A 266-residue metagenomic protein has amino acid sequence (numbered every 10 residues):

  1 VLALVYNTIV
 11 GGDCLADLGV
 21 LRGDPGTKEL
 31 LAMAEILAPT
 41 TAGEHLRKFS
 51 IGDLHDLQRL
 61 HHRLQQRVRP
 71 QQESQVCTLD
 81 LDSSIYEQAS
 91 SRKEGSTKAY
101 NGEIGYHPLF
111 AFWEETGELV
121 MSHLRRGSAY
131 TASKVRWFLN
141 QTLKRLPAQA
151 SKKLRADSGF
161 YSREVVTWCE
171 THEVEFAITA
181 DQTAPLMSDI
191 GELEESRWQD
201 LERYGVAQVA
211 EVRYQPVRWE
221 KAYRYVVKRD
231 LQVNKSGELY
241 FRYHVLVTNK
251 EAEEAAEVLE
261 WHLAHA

Functional and structural regions predicted by a protein language model:
V1-L2, S133: Basic, short loop/linker segments at the boundary and entry of helix-turn-helix/winged-helix-like folds
A3-L4, L18, A38, A42 (+6 more regions): Short, conserved catalytic/metal-binding motifs centered on acidic residues
L15-L30: DNA-recognition alpha helix
L30-A32, Q88-G95, V120-L124, K134 (+2 more regions): Short acidic, glycine/serine/threonine-rich loops at helix termini
A34-E35, P39-F110: Active-site-proximal, Lys/Arg-enriched surface segment that forms a nucleic-acid-binding/basic interface patch
A99-Q149: Electropositive, glycine- and tryptophan-enriched low-complexity nucleic-acid-binding patches
A132-P185: Domain-level cores of phosphate- or acyl-group-handling catalytic modules
E175-A266: An anionic, glycine-rich sequence signature occurring as long contiguous blocks
